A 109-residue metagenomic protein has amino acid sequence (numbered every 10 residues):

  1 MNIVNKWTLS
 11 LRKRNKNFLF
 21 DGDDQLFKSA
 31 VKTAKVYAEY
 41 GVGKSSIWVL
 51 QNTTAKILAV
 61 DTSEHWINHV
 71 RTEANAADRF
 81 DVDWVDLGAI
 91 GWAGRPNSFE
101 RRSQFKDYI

Functional and structural regions predicted by a protein language model:
M1-V36, Q104-K106: Class I SAM-dependent methyltransferase Rossmann-like catalytic core, especially the SAM/SAH-binding loop
K35-I109: S-adenosylmethionine/decaboxylated-SAM
